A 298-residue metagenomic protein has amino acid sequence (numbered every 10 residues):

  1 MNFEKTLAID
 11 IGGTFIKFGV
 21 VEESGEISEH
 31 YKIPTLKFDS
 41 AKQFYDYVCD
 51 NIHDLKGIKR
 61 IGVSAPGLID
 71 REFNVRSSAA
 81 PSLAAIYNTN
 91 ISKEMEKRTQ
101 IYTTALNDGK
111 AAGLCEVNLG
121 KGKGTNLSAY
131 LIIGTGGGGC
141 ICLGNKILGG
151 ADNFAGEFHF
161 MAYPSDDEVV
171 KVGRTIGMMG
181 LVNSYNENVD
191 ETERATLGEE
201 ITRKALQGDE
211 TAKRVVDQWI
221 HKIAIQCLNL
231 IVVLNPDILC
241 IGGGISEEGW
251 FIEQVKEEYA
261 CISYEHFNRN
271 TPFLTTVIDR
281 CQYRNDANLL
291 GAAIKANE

Functional and structural regions predicted by a protein language model:
M1-I61, D70-N74, M95-I101, N118-T125 (+1 more regions): ATP-binding/phosphotransfer module of carbohydrate and carboxylate kinases, centering on a glycine-rich
I9, N107, A151: Active-site flanking residues adjacent to catalytic metal/cofactor-binding acidic residues
D10, G62-P66, Y130-G136: Short beta-strand segments
I33-P34, S82, F154: A generic structural motif
N74-N88: A charged helix-plus-loop insertion that forms the helical arch/lid used to bind and gate nucleic-acid substrates
T103-G109: General beta-strand structural signal in soluble alpha/beta enzymes
K123-I176: Glycine-rich phosphate-binding loop of actin/hexokinase-like ATP-binding domains
